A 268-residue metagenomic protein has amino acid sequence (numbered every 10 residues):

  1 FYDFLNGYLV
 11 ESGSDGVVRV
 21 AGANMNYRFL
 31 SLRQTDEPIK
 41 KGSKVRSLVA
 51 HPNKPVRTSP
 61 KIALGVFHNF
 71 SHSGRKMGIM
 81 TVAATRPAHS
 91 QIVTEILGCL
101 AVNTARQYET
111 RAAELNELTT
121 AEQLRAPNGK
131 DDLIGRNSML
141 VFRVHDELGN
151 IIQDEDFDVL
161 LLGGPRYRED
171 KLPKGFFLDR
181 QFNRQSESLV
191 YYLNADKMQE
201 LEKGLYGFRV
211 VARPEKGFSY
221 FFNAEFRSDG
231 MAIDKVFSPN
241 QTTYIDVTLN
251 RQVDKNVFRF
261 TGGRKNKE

Functional and structural regions predicted by a protein language model:
F1-E268: Lipid deacylating catalytic domains
